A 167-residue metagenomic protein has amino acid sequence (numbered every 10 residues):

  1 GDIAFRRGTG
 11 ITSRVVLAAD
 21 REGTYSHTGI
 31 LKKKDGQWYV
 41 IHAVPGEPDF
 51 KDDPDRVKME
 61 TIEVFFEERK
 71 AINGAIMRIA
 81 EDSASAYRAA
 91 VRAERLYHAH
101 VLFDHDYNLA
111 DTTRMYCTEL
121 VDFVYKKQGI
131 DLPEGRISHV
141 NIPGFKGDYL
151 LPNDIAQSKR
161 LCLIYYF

Functional and structural regions predicted by a protein language model:
G1-A4: Loop/turn positions that initiate beta-strands
R6-A75, L102-M115: Glycine-rich catalytic cores of cysteine/serine-nucleophile enzymes that process amide/ester linkages in cell-envelope
G8, K32, V44, F66-R69 (+4 more regions): Sec/Tat-exported extracytoplasmic proteins
E47, S83, H139: Residue-level detector of flexible, active-site-proximal loop/helix-junction positions within diverse enzyme catalytic
K58-F65, E94-Y97, N153-F167: A short, terminal or domain-edge coil/loop segment
M77-E81, F167: Short beta-strand-to-coil "C-cap" segments at the C-terminal boundary of structured domains/repeats, marking
S85-A93, T113, C117-L120: Stable alpha-helical elements in mature extracytoplasmic
H105-F167: Activation targets extended, charge/polar-rich intrinsically disordered C-terminal tails
